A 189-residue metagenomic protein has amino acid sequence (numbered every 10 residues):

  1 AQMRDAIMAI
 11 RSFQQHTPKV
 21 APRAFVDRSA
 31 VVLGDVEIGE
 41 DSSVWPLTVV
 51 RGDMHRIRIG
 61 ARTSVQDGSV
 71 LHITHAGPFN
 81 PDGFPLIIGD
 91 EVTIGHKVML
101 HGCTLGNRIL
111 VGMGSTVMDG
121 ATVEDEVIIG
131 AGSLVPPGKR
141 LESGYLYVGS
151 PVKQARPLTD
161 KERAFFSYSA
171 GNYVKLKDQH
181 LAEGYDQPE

Functional and structural regions predicted by a protein language model:
A1-I7: Short, Lys/Arg-enriched N-terminal segments with co-localized hydrophobic residues within the first ~10-30 amino acids
Q2, H75-P78: N-terminal targeting/docking segments
A9-R23, D27, P78-M99, S143-E189: C-terminal segments of enzyme domains that contribute to small-molecule binding surfaces
P22, D27-R28, L33-G34, G39-E40 (+16 more regions): Left-handed beta-helix
R56: A short beta-loop-beta micro-motif enriched in histidine and acidic residues
